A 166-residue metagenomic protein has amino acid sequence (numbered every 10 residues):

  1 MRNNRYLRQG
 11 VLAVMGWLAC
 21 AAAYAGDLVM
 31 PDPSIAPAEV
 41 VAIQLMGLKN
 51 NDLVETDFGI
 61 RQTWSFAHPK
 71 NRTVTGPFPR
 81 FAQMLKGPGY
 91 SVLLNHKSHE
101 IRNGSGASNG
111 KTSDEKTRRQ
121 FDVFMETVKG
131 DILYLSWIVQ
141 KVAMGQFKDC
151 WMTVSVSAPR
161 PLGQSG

Functional and structural regions predicted by a protein language model:
R2-V14: Bacterial N-terminal signal peptides that target proteins for export
C20-A25: N-terminal signal peptide c-region/cleavage motif recognized by signal peptidases
P31-P33: TPR-adjacent "capping" and linker segments in tetratricopeptide-repeat scaffold/adaptor proteins
A36-D52, Q62, F66: Short, aromatic-enriched amphipathic alpha-helices that serve as compact interaction elements
D52-E55, T112: Short, solvent-exposed beta-strand/turn "edge" segments of beta-rich domains on protein surfaces
V54-A107: Short solvent-exposed beta->alpha transition segments
G104-G166: Exposed beta-sheet edge and beta->alpha loop/turn motif
